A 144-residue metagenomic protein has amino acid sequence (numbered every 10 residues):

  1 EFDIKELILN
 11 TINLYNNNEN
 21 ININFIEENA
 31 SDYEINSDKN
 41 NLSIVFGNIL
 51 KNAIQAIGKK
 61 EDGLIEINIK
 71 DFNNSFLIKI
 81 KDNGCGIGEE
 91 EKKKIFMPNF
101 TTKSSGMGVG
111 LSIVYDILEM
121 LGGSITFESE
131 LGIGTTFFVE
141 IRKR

Functional and structural regions predicted by a protein language model:
N22-E34: Conserved catalytic submotifs in the C-terminal HATPase_c
E34-S37, T102: Conserved micro-motifs of the catalytic ATP-binding
D62-N74: Short beta-strand/loop element within the Bergerat-fold HATPase_c
D82: Acidic ATP/Mg2+-coordinating residue in the GHKL
I87-N99: Short conserved segment of the HATPase_c
G110, V114: Short alpha-helical Gxxx[C/S/T] motif in the catalytic ATP-binding
L118-E119: Detector for a conserved hydrophobic position within an alpha-helical segment of the HATPase_c
